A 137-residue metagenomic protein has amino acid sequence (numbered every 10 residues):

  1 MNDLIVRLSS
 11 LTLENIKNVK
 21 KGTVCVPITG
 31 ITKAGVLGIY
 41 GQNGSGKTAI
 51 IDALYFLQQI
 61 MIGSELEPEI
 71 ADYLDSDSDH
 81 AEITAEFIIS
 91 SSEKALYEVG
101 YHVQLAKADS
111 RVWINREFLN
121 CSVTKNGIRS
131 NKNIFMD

Functional and structural regions predicted by a protein language model:
M1-F56: Pre-Walker A-like glycine/lysine-rich segment at the N-terminus of P-loop NTPase domains
E14-I16, E86-S92, N120-S122: A generic structural motif
K20, E93-Y97, I128: Short acidic/polar mixed-charge low-complexity motifs
G38-Y40, I51-S110: Conserved P-loop NTP-binding catalytic core
H102-D137: Electropositive, glycine-dotted interaction segments that contact anionic polymers or phosphate-rich ligands
